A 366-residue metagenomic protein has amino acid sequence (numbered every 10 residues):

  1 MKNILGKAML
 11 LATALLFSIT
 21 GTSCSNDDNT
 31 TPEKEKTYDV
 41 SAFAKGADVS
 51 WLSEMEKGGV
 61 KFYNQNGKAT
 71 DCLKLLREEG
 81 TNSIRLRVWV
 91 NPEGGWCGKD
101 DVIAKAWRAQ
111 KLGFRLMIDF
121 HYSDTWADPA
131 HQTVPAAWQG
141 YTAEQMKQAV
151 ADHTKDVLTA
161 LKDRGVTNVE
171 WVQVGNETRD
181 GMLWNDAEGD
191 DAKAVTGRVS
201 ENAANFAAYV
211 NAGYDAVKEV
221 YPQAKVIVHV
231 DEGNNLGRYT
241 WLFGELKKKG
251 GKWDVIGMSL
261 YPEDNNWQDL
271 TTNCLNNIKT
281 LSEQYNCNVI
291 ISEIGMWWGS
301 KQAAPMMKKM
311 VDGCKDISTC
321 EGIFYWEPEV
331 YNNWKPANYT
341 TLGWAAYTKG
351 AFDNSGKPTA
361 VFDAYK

Functional and structural regions predicted by a protein language model:
N3, A14-Y38: Bacterial Sec-dependent N-terminal signal peptides
E35-C72: Boundary/entry segment of secreted carbohydrate-active catalytic domains
K45-V49, I84-L86, L116-F120, E170-V174 (+4 more regions): Hydrophobic faces of well-ordered beta-strands that scaffold small-molecule active sites in alpha/beta enzyme cores
E56, V60-G67, V90-D100, R179-L183 (+4 more regions): Acidic-and-aromatic substrate-binding clefts and catalytic sites of carbohydrate-active enzymes
K57-K61, A192, T280-N286, G299-G313 (+2 more regions): Aromatic-rich peripheral "rim/lid" segments of glycoside hydrolase catalytic domains that contact and position glycan
G59-R77, A151-A160, L236-K248, M307-V311: Short, acidic/polar
C72-L73, Q223-V226, G233-A304, K315 (+1 more regions): Glycoside hydrolase catalytic-domain groove-lining segments
K74-N202, F206-G233: Substrate-binding cleft and catalytic face of glycoside hydrolase catalytic domains, especially the flexible beta-alpha
